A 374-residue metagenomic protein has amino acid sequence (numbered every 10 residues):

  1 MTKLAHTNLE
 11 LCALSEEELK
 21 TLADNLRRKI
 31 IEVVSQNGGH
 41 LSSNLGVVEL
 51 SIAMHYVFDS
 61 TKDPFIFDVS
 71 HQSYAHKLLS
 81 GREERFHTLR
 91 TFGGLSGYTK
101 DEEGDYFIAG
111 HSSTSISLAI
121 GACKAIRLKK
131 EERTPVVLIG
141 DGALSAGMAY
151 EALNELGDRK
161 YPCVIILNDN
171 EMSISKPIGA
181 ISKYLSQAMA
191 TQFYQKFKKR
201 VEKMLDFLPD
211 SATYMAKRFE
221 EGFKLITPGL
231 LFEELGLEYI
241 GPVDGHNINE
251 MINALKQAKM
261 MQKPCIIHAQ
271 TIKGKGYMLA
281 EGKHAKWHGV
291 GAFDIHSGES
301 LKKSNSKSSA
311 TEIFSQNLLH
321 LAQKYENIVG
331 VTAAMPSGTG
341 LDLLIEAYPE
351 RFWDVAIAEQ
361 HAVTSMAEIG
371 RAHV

Functional and structural regions predicted by a protein language model:
M1-S80, E233-M251, C265-H268: N-terminal amphipathic, basic-rich helices that act as targeting or association modules
R27-I30, V34, G39-G46, E234-K256 (+1 more regions): Cofactor-pocket helix-loop regions in the catalytic cores of large enzyme subunits
H40-R159, N327-A333, L341-D342: Cofactor-binding active-site loop characterized by glycine-rich and histidine/acidic residues
F67-V69, L138-I139, V164-N168, H268-K273: Short beta-strand segments
A75-G81, L144-L153, Y161, S175-A180 (+5 more regions): Short acidic, glycine/serine/threonine-rich loops at helix termini
D105-I108, P349-D354: Short pre-catalytic strand/loop immediately N-terminal to key active-site residues, enriched for Gly-Thr
N170-N317: Long, well-ordered, tryptophan-enriched scaffold segments
A372-V374: Conserved small/polar residues in nucleotide/adenosyl-binding loops
